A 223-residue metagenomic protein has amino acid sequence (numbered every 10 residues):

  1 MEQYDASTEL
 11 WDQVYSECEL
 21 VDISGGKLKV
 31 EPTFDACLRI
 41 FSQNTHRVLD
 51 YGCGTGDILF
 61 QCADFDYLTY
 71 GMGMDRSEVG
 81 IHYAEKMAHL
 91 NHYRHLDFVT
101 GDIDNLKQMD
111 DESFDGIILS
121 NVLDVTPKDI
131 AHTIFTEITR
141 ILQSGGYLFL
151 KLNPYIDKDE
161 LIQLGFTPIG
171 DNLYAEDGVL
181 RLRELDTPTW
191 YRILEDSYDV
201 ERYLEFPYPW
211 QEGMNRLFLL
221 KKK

Functional and structural regions predicted by a protein language model:
M1-H46, G54-L106, T126, I130 (+1 more regions): Class I (Rossmann-like) S-adenosyl-L-methionine-dependent methyltransferase catalytic domain, capturing the SAM-binding
V48, I117: Receiver (REC) domain switch-region micro-motif
Y51: Conserved beta-strand/loop positions that form the S-adenosyl-L-methionine
Q108-G116: A short acidic, Gly/Pro-enriched loop at the edge of an enzyme's catalytic core that lines a small-molecule cofactor
L119-V122: A short beta-strand submotif of the Rossmann-like class I SAM-dependent methyltransferase core that lines
H132-S144: A short glycine-rich, Lys/Arg-flanked "PGG" loop and its adjoining helix->strand segment in the class I
